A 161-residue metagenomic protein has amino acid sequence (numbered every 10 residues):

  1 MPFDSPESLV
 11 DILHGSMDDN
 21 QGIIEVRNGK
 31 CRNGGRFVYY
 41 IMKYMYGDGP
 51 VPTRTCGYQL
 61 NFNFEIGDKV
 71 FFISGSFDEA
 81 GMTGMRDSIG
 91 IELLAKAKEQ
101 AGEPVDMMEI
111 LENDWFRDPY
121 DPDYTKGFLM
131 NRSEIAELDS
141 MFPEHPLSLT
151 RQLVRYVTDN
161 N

Functional and structural regions predicted by a protein language model:
M1-E7, D11: N-terminal interaction modules that seed assembly of large macromolecular complexes
D11-K69, G75-G84, S88: Signature of long, low-cysteine stretches enriched in small and polar/charged residues
F77-N161: Surface-exposed amphipathic alpha-helical segments
